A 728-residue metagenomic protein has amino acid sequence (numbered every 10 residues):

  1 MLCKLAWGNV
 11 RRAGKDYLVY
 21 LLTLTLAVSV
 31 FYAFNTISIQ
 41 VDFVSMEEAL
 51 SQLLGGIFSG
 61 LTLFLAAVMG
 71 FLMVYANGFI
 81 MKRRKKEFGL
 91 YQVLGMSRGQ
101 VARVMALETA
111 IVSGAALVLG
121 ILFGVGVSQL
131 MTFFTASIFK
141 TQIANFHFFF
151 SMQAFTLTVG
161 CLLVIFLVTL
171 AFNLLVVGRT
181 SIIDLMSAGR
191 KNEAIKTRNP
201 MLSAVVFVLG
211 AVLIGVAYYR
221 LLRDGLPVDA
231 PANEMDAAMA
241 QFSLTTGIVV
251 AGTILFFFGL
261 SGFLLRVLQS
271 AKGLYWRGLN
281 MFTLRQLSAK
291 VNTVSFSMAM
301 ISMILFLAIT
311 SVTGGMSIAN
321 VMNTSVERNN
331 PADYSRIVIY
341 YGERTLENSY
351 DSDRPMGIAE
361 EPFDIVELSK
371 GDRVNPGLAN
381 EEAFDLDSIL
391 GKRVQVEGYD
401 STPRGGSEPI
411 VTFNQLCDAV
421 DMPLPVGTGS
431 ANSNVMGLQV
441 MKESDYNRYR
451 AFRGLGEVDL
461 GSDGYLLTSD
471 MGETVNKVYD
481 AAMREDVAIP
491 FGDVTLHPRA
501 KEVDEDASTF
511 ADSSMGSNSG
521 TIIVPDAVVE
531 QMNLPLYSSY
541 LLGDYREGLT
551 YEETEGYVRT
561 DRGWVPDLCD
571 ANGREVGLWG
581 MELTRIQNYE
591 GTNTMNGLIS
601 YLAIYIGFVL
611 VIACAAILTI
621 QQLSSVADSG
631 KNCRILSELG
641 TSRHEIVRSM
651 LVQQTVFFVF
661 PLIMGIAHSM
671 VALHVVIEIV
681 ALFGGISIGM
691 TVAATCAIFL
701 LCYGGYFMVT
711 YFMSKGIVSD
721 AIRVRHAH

Functional and structural regions predicted by a protein language model:
M1-K4, T180-I195, D628, G716-H728: Short cytosolic juxtamembrane segments of multi-pass membrane proteins
M1-V28, E193-L209, F258-L305: N-terminal Sec/SRP start-transfer signal
K15-L21, A33-F64, F79-K82, L90-Y91 (+5 more regions): Peri-transmembrane interface segments
S29-G60, F134, R220, S243 (+6 more regions): Alpha-helical transmembrane segments
S29-Q40, Y75-F79, V112-T141, A154-R179 (+5 more regions): Small-residue-rich transmembrane alpha-helices
A49-A67, K140-V168, A194-V208, A237-T246 (+3 more regions): Conserved transmembrane alpha-helices of multi-pass membrane proteins, especially helix-helix packing segments enriched
V326-I612: Basic-flanked hydrophobic alpha-helices used for secretion and membrane insertion
